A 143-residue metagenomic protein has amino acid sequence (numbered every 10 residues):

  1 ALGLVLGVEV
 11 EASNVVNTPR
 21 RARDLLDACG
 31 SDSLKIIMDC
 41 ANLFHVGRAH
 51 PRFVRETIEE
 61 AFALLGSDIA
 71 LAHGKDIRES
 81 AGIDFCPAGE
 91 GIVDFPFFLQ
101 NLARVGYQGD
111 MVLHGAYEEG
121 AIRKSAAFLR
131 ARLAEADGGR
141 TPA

Functional and structural regions predicted by a protein language model:
A1-I92: Acidic/histidine-rich catalytic cores of soluble enzymes
S13-N14, Y117-G120: Glycine-/small-residue-rich active-site loops that bind phosphorylated ligands and cofactors
R21-D24, E60, F97, K124-F128: Alpha-helical elements of Rossmann-like donor-binding domains used by nucleotide-donor carbohydrate transfer enzymes
L26-C29, L102, L133-D137: Conserved hydrophobic residues forming the short capping helix/wall of the S-adenosyl-L-methionine
K75, Q108-G115: Short acidic/histidine-rich active-site segments
G91, P96-V105, G109-M111: H/E-rich (His + Asp/Glu) clusters that bind or coordinate divalent metals
H114-G115, G139-A143: Short, flexible loop/turn segments with low-complexity composition
G120-G139: C-terminal helical cap(s) of enzyme catalytic domains, especially alpha/beta-barrels
